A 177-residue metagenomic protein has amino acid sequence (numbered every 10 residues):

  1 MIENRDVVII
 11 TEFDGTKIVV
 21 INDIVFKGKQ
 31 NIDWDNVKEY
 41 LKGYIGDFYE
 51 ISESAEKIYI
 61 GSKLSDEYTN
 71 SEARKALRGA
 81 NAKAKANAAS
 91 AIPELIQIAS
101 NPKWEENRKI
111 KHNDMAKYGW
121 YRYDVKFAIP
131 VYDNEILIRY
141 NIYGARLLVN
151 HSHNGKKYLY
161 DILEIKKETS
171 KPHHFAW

Functional and structural regions predicted by a protein language model:
M1-W177: Ribonuclease/tRNase effector modules and their secretory precursors
